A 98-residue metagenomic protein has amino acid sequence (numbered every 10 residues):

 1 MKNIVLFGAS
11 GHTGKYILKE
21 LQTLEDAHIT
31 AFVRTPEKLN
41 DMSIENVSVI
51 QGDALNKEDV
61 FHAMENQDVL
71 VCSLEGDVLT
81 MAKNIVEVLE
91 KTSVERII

Functional and structural regions predicted by a protein language model:
K2-L24: N-terminal Rossmann NAD(P)H-binding glycine-rich loop of SDR-like oxidoreductase domains
N3, A27-T30, E95-R96: Residues at the starts of beta-strands that form the adenosine-phosphate
K15, A54-K57, L79: Structural motif corresponding to alpha-helix initiation and N-cap regions
F32-E37, A54: N-terminal Rossmann-fold cofactor-binding loop
K38-E45: Short loop/helix-cap segments at secondary-structure boundaries that form the rim of catalytic
E45-Q67: Conserved Rossmann-fold cofactor-binding substructure of NAD(P)-dependent oxidoreductases
D68-I98: NAD(P)-cofactor binding segment of oxidoreductase domains
